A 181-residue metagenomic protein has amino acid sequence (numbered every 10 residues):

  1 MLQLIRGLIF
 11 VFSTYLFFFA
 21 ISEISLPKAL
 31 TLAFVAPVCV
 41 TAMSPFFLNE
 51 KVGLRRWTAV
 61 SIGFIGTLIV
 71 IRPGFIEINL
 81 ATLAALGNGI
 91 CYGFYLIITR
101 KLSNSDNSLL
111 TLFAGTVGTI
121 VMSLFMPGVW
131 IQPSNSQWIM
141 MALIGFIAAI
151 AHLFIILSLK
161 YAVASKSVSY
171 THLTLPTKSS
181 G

Functional and structural regions predicted by a protein language model:
M1-L16, L80-N88, I131-I150: Loop-to-transmembrane-helix transition segments
T14, P37-P45, T67, L96 (+2 more regions): Hydrophobic transmembrane alpha-helices of multi-pass small-molecule transporters
L16-L32, S105-S108, I155-Y170: Structural motif at transmembrane-helix junctions in multi-pass transporters
L32, R55-T58, F113-A114, Y170: Hydrophobic core positions of alpha-helical segments in small-molecule transporters and transporter systems
C39-V52, F94-S105, L153-K160: C-terminal ends of transmembrane helices
R55-I71, N88: Hydrophobic transmembrane alpha-helices of multi-pass small-molecule transport proteins
I76-I131, L143, F154: Transmembrane alpha-helical segments that form core, pore/gating elements of small-molecule transporters/exporters
T171-T177: Conserved small/polar residues in nucleotide/adenosyl-binding loops
